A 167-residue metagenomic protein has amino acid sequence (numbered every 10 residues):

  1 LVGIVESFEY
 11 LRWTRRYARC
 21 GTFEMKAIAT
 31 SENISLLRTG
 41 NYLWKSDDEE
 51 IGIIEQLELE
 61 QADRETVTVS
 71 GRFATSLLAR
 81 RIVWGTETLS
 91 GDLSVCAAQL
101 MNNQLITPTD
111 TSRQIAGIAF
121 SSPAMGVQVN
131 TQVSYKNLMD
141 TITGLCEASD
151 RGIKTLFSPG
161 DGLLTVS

Functional and structural regions predicted by a protein language model:
L1-L36, V69-L78, V95, Q99-N102: Juxtamembrane "anchor/assembly" segments of surface/extracellular structural proteins
R12-W13, E55-E60, N130-T131: Catalytic micro-motifs at enzyme active sites that drive phosphoryl/nucleotidyl and oxygen chemistry
Y17-R19, Q61-D63, E147, G160: Solvent-exposed loop and beta-edge segments used for protein-protein assembly and interaction
G21, E65-V67, G162-L164: Envelope-exposed proteins and targeting segments
N33-K45: Short coil-to-beta transition motif at edge beta-strands of beta-rich domains
N33-S35, G52-I53, A62-R64, L77-R80: Short active-site-adjacent helix-start/loop capping segments
L43-R72, K154-S158: Short beta-strand and beta-hairpin "edge-sheet" elements
R72-S167: Charged- and aromatic-enriched interaction segments used to assemble and dock large macromolecular complexes
